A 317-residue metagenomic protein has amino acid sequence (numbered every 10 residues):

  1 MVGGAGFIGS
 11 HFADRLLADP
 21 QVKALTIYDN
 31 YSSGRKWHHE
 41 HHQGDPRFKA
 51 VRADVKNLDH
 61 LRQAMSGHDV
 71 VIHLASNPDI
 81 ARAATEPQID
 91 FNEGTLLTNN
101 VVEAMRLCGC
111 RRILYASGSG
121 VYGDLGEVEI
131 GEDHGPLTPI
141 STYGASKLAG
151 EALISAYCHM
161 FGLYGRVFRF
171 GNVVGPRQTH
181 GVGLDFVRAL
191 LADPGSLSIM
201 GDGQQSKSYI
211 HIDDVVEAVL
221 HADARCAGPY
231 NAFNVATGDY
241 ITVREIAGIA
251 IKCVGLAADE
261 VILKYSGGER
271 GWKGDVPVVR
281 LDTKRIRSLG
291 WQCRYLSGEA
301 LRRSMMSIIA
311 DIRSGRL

Functional and structural regions predicted by a protein language model:
M1-G171: N-terminal Rossmann-like NAD(P)+-binding domain of SDR-like oxidoreductases, especially those catalyzing
H11, W37, Q63, T85 (+5 more regions): Generic recognition of short, well-ordered alpha-helical segments
L17, M65, V102, R106 (+6 more regions): A structural alpha-helix within SAM-dependent methyltransferase catalytic domains
D59-R62, A81, Q88, N99 (+7 more regions): Residues in well-ordered alpha-helical elements
V128, H180-A189: A glycine/serine/threonine-rich, flexible loop-to-helix segment that serves as the NAD(P) cofactor-binding "lid"
P139-S146, F170, G175, T179-G183 (+1 more regions): The catalytic Tyr-centered alpha-helix of NAD(P)H-dependent dehydrogenases
A149, L153, Y157, F186 (+2 more regions): Hydrophobic alpha-helix immediately C-terminal to the catalytic Tyr-X-X-X-Lys motif of short-chain
L191-L317: C-terminal substrate-binding subdomain of Rossmann-fold SDR/epimerase-dehydratase oxidoreductases
